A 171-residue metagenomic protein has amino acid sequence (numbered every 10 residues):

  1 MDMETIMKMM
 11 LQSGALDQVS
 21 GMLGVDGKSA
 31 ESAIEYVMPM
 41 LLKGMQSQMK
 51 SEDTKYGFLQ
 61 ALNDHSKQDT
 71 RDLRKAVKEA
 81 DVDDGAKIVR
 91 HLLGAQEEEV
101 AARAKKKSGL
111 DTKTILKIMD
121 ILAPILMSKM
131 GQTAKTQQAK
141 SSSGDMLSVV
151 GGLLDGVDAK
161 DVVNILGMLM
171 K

Functional and structural regions predicted by a protein language model:
M1-K171: A structural "flexibility-hinge" signal
